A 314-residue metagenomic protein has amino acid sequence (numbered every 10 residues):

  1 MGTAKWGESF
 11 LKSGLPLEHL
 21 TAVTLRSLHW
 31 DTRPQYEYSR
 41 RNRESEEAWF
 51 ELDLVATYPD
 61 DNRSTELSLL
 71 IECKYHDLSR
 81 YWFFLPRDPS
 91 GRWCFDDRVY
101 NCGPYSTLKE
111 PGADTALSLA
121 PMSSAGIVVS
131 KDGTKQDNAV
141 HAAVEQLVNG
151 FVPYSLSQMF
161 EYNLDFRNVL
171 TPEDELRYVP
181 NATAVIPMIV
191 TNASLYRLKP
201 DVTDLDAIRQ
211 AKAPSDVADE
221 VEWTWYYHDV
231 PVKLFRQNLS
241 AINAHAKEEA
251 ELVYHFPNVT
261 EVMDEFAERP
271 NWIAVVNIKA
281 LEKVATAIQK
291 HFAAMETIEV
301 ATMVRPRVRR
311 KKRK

Functional and structural regions predicted by a protein language model:
M1-K314: Intrinsically disordered, low-complexity Ser/Thr/Pro/Gly-rich regulatory segments
